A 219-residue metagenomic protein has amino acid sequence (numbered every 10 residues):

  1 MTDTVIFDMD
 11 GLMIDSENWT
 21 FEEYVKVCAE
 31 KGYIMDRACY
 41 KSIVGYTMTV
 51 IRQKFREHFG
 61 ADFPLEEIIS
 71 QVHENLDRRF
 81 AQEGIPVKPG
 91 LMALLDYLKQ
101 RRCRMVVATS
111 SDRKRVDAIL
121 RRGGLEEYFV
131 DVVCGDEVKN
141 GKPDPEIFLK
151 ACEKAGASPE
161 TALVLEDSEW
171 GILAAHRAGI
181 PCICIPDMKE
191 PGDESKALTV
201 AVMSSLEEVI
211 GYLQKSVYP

Functional and structural regions predicted by a protein language model:
M1-D3, D96-K99, D112-K114, A118-P219: Asp-based, Mg2+/Mn2+-dependent phosphohydrolase catalytic module
M1-S42: Active-site neighborhood of HAD-like aspartate-dependent phosphohydrolases
M13, V87, M105-A108, N140 (+1 more regions): Conserved SAM-binding loop
W19, I43-T47, P86-G90, S111 (+3 more regions): Short beta->alpha linker loops
V27-C28, T47-D62, I119, A151-C152: Helix-loop "lid/cap" segments that line or gate small-molecule binding pockets
V27-K31, A93-C103: A short, Lys/Arg-enriched amphipathic alpha-helix followed by its capping loop at the start of a domain
I34, F55-M92, R101: Metal-dependent phosphoesterase signature
